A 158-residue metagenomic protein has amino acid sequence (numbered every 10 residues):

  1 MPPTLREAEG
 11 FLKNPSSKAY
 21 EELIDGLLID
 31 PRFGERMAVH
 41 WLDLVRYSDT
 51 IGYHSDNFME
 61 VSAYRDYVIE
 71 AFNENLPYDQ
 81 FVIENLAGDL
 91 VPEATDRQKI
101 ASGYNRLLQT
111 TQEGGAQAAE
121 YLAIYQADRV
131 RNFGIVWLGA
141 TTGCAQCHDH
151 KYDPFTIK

Functional and structural regions predicted by a protein language model:
M1-K158: Short, structured secondary-structure elements that scaffold catalytic or ligand/cofactor-binding regions
